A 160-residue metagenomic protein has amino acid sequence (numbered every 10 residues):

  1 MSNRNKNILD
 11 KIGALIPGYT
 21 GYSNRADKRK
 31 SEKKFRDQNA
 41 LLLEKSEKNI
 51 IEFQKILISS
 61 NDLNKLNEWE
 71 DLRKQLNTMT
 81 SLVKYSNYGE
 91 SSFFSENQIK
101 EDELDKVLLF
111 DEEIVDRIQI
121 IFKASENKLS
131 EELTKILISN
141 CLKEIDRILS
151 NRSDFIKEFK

Functional and structural regions predicted by a protein language model:
M1-I58: Leu/Val/Ala/Ile-rich N-terminal alpha-helices, chiefly Sec-type signal peptides and the beginnings
S2-N3, I148-K160: Short acidic DE-rich linear segments
Y22-R25, Q38, N97, E113 (+1 more regions): Generic signature of intrinsically disordered, low-complexity segments enriched in small/polar residues
N49-K143, R147: Charged linear interaction tracts used for macromolecular binding and regulation
